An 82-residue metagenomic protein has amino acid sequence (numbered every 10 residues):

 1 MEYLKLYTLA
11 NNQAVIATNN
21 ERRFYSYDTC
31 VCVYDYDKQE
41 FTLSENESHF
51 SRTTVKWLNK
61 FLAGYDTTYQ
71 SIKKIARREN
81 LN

Functional and structural regions predicted by a protein language model:
M1-N82: Terminal leader/tail segments of proteins
